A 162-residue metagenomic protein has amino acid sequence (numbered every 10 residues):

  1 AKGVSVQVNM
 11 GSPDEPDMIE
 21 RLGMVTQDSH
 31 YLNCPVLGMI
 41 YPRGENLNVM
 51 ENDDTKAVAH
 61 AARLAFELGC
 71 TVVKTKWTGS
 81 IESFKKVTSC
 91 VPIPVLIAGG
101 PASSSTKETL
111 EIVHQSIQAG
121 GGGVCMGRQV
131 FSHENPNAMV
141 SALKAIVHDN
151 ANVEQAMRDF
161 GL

Functional and structural regions predicted by a protein language model:
A1-V95, S103-G123, A145-I146, N150-A156: Alpha/beta enzyme core
G44, H133-E134: Surface-exposed loop/turn and secondary-structure junction residues enriched for glycine/proline
A98-G99, M126: Thr-Gly-centered strand-to-loop micro-motif
A102-S105, F131-H133: Short gly/pro/ser/thr-enriched loop/turn and capping motifs at secondary-structure boundaries
E108-L110, E134-L143: Histidine/acidic-residue-rich catalytic or RNA/ligand-binding cores of hydrolases and nuclease-related proteins
V124-F131: Short acidic/histidine-rich active-site segments
